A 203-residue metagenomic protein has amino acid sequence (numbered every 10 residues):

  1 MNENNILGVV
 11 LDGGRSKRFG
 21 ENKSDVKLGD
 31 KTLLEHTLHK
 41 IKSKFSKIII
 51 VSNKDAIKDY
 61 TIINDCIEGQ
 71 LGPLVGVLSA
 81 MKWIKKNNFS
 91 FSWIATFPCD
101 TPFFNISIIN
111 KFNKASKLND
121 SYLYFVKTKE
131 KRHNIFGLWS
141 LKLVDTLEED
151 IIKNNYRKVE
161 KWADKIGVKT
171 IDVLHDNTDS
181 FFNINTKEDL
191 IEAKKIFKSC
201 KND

Functional and structural regions predicted by a protein language model:
N2-Y156, D164-F181, K187-E188, K195-K201: Nucleotide and nucleotide-moiety/phosphate-recognizing core
